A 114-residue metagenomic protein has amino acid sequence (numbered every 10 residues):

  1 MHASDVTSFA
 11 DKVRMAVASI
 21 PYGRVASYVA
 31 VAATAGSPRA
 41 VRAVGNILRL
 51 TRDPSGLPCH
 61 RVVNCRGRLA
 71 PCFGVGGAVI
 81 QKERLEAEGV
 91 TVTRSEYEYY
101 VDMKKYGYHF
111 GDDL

Functional and structural regions predicted by a protein language model:
M1-L114: Nucleic acid-binding interface residues in structured DNA/RNA-binding domains, emphasizing the DNA-engaging scaffolds
